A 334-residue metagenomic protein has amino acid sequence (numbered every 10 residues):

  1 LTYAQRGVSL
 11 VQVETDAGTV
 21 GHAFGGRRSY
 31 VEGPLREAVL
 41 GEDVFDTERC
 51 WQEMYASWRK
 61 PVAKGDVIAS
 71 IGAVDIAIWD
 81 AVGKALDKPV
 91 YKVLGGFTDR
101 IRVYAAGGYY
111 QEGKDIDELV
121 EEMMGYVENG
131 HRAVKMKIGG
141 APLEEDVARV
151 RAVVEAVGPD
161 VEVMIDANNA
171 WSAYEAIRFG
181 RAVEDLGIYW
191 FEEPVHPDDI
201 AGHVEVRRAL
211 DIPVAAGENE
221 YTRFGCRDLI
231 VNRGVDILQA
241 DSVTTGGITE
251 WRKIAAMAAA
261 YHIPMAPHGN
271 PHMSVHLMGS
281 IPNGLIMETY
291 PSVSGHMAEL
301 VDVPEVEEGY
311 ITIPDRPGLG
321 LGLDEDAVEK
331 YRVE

Functional and structural regions predicted by a protein language model:
L1-Q12: Short, Gly/Pro- and small/polar-rich lid/capping loops
E14-L86: Metal- or metallocofactor-binding catalytic centers and their adjacent structured scaffolds across diverse enzyme
G18, L35, V74, D87 (+7 more regions): Conserved, mostly hydrophobic/aromatic
F24, I71, I138-P142, N168-N169 (+4 more regions): Glycine- and other small-residue-rich loops at beta-strand/loop junctions that grip anionic moieties
G33, R49, R181, G187 (+1 more regions): Shared catalytic-loop signature of beta/alpha-barrel
D75-Q111: Glycine-rich, aromatic-flanked loop segments that form ligand/cofactor-binding clefts across common enzyme folds
D99-A209: Metal-dependent enolase-superfamily TIM-barrel catalytic cores that perform enediolate-based chemistry
M297-E334: C-terminal extensions of enzymes
